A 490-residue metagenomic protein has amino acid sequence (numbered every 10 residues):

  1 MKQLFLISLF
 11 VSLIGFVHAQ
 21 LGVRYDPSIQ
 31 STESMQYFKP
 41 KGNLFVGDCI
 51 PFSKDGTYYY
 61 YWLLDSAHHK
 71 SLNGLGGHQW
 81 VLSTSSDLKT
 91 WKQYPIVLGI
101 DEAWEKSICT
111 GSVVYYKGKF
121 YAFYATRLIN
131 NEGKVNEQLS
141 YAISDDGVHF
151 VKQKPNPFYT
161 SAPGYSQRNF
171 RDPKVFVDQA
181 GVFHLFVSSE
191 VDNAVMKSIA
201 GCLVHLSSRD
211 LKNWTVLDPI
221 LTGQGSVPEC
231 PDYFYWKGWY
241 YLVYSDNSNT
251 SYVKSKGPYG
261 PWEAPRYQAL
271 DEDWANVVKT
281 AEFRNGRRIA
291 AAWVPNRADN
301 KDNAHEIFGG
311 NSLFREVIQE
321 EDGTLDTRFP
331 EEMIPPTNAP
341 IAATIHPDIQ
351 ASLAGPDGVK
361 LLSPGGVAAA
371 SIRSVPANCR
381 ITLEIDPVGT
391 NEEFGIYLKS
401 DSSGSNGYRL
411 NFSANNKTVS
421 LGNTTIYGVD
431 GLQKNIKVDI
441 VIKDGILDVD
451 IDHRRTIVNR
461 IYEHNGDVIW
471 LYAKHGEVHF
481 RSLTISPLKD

Functional and structural regions predicted by a protein language model:
M1-G22: Bacterial Sec-dependent N-terminal signal peptides
G15, H68-H69, N465: Alpha-helix termini
Q20-D172, F176-C230, Y235-D273, A292-Q350 (+4 more regions): Beta-rich carbohydrate-recognition and catalytic domains
A264, R284-I289, A298-D490: Beta-rich accessory regions
N276-E282: Catalytic and ligand-binding motifs that coordinate phosphates/metal ions in nucleic-acid-processing enzymes
